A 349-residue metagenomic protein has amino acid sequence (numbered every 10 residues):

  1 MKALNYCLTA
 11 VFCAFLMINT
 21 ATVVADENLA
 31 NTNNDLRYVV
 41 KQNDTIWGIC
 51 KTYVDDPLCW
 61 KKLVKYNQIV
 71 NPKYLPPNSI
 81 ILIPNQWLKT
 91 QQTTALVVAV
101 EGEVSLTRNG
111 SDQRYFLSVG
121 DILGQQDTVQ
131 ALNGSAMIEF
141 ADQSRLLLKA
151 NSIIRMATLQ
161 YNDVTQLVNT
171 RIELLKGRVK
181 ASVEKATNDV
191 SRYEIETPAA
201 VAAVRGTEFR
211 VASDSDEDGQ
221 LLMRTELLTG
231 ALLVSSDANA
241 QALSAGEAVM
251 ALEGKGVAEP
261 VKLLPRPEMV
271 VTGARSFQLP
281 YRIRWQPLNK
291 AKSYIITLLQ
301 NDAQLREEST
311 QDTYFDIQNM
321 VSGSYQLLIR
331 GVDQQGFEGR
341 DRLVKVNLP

Functional and structural regions predicted by a protein language model:
D26-T32, D55-Q92: Extracellular LysM carbohydrate-binding repeats and other cell-envelope/extracellular binding modules
D26-V54: Primarily a LysM-type cell-wall glycan-binding module
P76-I80, Q86-L232, D237-R275, L279: Flexible, surface-exposed loop/linker segments and immediately adjacent secondary-structure boundaries
D121, D316-V321: Short, flexible loop/turn segments at beta-strand junctions in immunoglobulin-like and fibronectin type III
L279-A291: Conserved aromatic anchor
L305-D312: Short beta-strand segments within Ig-like beta-sandwich modules, predominantly Fibronectin type-III
N319-Q335: Beta-strand-rich modules
Q335-L348: Extracellular fibronectin type III
